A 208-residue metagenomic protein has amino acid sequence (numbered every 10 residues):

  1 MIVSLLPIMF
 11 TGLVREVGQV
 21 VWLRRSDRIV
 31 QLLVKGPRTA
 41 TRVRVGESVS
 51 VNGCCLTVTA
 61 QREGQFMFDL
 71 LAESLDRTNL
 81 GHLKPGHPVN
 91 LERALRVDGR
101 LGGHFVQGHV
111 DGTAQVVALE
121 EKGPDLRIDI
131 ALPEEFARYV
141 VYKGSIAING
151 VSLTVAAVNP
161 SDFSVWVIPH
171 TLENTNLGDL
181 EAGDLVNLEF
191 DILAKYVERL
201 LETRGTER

Functional and structural regions predicted by a protein language model:
I2-R208: Conserved loop->alpha-helix
